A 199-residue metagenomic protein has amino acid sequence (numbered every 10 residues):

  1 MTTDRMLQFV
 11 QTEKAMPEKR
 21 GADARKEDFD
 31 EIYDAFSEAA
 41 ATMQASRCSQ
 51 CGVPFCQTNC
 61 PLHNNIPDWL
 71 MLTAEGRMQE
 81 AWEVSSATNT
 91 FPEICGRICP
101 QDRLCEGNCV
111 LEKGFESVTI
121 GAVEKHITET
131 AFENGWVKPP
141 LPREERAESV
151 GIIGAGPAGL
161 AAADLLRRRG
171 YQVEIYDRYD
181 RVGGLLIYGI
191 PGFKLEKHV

Functional and structural regions predicted by a protein language model:
M1-S149: Ferredoxin-type iron-sulfur electron-transfer modules and their immediate structural context
C51, I153, Y176-R178: Generic beta-strand/beta-sheet core signal
T90, G156-P157, R181: Residue-level detector of alpha-helix initiation sites
L104, A161, G184: Conserved SAM/SAH-binding loop-helix junction of Class I S-adenosyl-L-methionine-dependent methyltransferases
E112, V123, A155, R178-Y179: Fold-independent oxyanion-binding glycine-rich loops and adjacent beta-strand/coil segments at enzyme active sites
V118, G189-V199: N-terminal glycine-rich dinucleotide-binding loop that anchors FAD/FMN and/or NAD(P) in oxidoreductases
S149-E174: N-terminal Rossmann-like FAD-binding beta1-loop-alpha1 element of flavoenzymes
Y171-I187: Glycine-rich FAD pyrophosphate-binding loop
